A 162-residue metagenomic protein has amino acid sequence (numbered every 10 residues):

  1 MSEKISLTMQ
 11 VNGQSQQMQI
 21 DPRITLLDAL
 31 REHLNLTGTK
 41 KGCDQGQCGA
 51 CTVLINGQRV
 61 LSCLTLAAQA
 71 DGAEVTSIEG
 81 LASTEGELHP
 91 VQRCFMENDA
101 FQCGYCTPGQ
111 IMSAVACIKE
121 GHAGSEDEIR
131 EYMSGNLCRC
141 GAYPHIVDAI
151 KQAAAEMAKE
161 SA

Functional and structural regions predicted by a protein language model:
M1-A162: Signature of N-terminal electron-transfer/Fe-S-associated modules in redox systems
